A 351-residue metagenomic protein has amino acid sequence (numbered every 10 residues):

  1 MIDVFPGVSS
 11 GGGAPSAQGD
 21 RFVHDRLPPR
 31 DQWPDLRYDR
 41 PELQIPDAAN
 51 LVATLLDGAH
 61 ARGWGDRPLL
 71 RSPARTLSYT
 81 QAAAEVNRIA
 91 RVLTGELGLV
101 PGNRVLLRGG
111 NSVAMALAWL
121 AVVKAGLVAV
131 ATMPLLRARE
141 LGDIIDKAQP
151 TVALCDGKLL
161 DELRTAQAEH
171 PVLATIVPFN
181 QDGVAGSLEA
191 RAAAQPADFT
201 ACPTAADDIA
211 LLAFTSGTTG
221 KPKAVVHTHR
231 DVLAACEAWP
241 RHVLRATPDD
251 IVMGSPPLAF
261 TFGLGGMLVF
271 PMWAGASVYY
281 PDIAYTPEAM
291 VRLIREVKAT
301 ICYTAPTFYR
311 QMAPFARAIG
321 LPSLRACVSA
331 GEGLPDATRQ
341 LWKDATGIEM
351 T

Functional and structural regions predicted by a protein language model:
I2-F22, K124-R191, R295-K298: Structural core segment of the AMP-binding/adenylate-forming
A53-Q81: AMP-dependent adenylate-forming
R75-L77, V92-R139, P257: Conserved AMP-binding/adenylate-forming
S78-T80, P203, A210-E237: Conserved AMP-binding A3 loop
L120-A125, K147, F260, V269-W273: Short hydrophobic alpha-helices that are characteristic scaffold elements of the AMP-binding
P178, Q195-F214, K221, R245-I251: Conserved pre-ATP/AMP-binding loop-to-beta segment of ANL
L233-I251, L258-T300, F315: Conserved AMP-binding/adenylation subdomain of ANL enzymes
A299-T304, A313-T351: Gly/Ser/Thr-rich phosphate-binding loop
